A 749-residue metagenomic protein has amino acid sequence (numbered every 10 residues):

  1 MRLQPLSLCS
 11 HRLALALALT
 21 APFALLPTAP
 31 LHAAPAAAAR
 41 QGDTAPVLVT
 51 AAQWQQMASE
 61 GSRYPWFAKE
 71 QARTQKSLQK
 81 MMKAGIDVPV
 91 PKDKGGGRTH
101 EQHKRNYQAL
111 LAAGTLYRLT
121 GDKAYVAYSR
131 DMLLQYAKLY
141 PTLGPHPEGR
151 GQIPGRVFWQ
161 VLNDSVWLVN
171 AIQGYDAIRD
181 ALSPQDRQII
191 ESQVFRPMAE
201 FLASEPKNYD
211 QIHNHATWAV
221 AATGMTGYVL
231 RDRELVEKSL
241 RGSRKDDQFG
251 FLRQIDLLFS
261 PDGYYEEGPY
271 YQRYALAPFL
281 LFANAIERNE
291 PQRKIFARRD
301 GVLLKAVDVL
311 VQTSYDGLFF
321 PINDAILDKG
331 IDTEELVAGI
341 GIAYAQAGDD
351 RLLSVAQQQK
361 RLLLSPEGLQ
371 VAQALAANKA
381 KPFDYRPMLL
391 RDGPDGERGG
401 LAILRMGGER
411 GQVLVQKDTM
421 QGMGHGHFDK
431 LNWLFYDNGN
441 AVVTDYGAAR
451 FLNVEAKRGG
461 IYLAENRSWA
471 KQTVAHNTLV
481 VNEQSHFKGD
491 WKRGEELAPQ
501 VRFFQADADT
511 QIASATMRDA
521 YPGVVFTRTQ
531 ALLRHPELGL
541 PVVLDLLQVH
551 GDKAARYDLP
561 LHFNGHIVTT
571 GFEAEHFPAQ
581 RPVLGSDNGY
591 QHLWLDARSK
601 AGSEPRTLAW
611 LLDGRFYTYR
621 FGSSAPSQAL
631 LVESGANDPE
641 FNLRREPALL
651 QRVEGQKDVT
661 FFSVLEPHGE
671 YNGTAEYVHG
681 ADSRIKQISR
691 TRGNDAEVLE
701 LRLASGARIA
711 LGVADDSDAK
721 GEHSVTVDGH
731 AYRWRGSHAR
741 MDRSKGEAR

Functional and structural regions predicted by a protein language model:
M1-C9: N-terminal secretory signal peptides that target proteins for export/translocation
S10-A29: Bacterial N-terminal signal peptides
L31-A39: Boundary at the C-terminal end of the N-terminal hydrophobic targeting segment
P46, A51-S62, F67-Q71, Q79-K83 (+1 more regions): Aromatic-lined, polymer-binding surfaces characteristic of secreted/periplasmic polysaccharide-degrading enzymes
E191-K430, L434-A441, E575-G589, L593-R606 (+4 more regions): Extracellular polysaccharide-recognition and catalytic grooves
L362-Q580, K657, P667-E670: Catalytic and substrate-binding regions of extracellular carbohydrate-active enzymes, especially polysaccharide lyases
L561-F563, T618-A636, V659-Y671: Short, hydrophobic/aromatic-enriched beta-strand segments in well-ordered soluble domains
L649-V659, L665-R749: Non-catalytic terminal regions with compositionally biased, polar/charged low complexity
